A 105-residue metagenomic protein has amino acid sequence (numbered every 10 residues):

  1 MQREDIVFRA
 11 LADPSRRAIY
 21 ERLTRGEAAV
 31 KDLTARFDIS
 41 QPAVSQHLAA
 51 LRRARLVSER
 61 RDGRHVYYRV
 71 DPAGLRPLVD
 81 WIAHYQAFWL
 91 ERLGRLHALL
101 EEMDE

Functional and structural regions predicted by a protein language model:
M1-R3, E21, R76-E105: Amphipathic alpha-helical dimerization/coiled-coil segments that flank or bridge DNA-binding/regulatory modules
Q2-P42, D62-R76, D80: N-terminal helix-turn-helix DNA-binding core of bacterial DNA-binding proteins
L48-A49: Short, hydrophobic-biased segments on the C-terminal half of alpha helices that form "recognition helices"
R55: Glycine-centered, phosphate/nucleic-acid-interacting loop/turn motifs that mediate DNA/RNA or nucleotide
E59: Short beta-strand "wing" residues that participate in macromolecule-binding interfaces
